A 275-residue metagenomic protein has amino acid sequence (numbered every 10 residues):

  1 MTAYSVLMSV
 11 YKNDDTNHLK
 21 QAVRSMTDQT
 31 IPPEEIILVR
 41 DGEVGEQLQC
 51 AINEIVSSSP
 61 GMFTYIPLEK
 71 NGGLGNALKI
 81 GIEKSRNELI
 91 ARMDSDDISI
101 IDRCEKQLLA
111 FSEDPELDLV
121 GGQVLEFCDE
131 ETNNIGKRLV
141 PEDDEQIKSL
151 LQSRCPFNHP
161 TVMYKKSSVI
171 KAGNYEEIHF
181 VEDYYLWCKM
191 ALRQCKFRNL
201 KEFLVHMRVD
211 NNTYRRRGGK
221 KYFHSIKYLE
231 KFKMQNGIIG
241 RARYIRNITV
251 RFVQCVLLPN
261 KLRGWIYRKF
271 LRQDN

Functional and structural regions predicted by a protein language model:
T2-S5, T27-L38, G61-T64: Short loop->beta transition adjacent to catalytic acidic/histidine clusters or analogous donor-positioning motifs
V6-S9, P141-K220: Conserved nucleotide-sugar donor-binding catalytic segment
N13-D28, E34: Short, well-formed alpha-helical segments that are part of the catalytic scaffolds of diverse glycosyltransferases
R40-C50, K70, D94: A conserved acidic beta->alpha catalytic loop
V44-I55, I98, D102: Acidic helix N-cap motif at the loop->helix transition within catalytic regions of sugar-transfer enzymes
L68-S85, K106: Glycine-rich, basic loop-to-helix element that forms the pyrophosphate-binding segment of sugar-nucleotide handling
I90: Short aromatic/hydrophobic "clamp" motif used to bind/position activated sugar donors
D102-I135: Conserved donor NDP-sugar-binding/catalytic core segment of glycosyltransferases
